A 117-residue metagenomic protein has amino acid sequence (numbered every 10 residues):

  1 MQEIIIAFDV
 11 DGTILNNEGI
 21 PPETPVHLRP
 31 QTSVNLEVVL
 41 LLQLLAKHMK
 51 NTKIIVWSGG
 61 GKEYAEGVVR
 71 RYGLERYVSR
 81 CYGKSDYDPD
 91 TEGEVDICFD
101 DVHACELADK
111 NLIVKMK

Functional and structural regions predicted by a protein language model:
M1-K117: HAD-like aspartate-dependent phosphatase fold
